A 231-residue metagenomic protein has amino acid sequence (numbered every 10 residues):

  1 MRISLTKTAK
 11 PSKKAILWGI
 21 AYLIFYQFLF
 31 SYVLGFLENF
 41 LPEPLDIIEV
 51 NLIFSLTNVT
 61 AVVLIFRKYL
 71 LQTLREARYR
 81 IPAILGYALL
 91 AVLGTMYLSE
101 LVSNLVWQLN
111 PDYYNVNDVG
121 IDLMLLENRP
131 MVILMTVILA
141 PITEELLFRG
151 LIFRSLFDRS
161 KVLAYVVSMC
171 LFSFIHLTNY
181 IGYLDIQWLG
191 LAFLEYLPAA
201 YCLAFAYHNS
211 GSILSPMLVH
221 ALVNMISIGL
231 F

Functional and structural regions predicted by a protein language model:
R2-F25, I47, Y69-E100, D158-L163: Interfacial transmembrane-helix boundary/kink motif in multi-pass membrane proteins
W18-Y69, N115-L123, M131: Alpha-helical transmembrane segments in multi-pass membrane proteins
Y22, Y26, V50-F54, Y87 (+4 more regions): Alpha-helical transmembrane segments of multi-pass integral membrane proteins
Y22, Y26-F30, L34, F54-V62 (+6 more regions): Alpha-helical transmembrane segments of multipass membrane proteins
N39-L45, L71-A140: Juxtamembrane helix-loop-helix connectors linking adjacent transmembrane helices in multi-pass membrane enzymes
A61-V62, S103, W107, F231: Alpha-helical transmembrane segments and their lipid-water interface positions in multi-pass membrane proteins
V63-T73, A206-N209: Structural signal for the C-terminal ends of transmembrane alpha-helices and the immediately following loop
E100, E127-F231: Transmembrane helix-loop-helix hairpins at the membrane interface of multi-pass integral membrane proteins
